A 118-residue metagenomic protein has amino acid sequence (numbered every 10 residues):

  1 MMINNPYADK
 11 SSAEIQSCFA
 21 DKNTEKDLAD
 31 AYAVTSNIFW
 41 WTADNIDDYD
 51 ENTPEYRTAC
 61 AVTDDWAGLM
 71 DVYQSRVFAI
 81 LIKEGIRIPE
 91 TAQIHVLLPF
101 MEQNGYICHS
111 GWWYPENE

Functional and structural regions predicted by a protein language model:
M1-F19, Y114: Short, extreme N-terminal segment that most often corresponds to the first beta-strand
S12-S36: Short, charge/polar-rich alpha-helical segments
D27-N117: Acidic, low-complexity, intrinsically disordered interaction modules
